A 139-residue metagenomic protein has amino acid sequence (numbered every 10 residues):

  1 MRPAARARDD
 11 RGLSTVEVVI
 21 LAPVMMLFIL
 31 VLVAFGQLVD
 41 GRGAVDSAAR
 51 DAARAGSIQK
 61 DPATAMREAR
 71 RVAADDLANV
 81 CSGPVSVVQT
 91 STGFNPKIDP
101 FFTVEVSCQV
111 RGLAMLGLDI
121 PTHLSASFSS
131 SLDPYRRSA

Functional and structural regions predicted by a protein language model:
M1-R70: Alpha-helical assembly-interface signal, strongest on the long, hydrophobic N-terminal helix that forms
R2-P3, I58, P62-A139: Short, conserved structural patches
